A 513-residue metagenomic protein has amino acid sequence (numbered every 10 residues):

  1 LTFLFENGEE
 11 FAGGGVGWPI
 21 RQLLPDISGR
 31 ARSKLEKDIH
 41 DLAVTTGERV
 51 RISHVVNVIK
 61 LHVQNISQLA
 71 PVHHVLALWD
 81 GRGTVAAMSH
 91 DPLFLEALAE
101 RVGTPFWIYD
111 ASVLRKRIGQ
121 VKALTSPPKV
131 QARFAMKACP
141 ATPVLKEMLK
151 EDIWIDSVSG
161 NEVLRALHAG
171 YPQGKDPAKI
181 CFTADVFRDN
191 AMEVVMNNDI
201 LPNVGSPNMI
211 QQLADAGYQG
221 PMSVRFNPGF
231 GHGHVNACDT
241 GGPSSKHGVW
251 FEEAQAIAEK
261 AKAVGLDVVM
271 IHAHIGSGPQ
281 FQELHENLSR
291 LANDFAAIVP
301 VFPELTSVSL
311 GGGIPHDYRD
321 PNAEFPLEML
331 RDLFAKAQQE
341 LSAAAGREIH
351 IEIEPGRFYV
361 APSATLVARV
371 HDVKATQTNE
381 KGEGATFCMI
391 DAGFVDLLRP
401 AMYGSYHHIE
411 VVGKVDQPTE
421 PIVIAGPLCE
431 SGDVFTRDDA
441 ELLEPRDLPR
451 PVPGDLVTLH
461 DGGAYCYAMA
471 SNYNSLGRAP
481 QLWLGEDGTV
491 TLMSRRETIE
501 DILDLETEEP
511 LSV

Functional and structural regions predicted by a protein language model:
T2-G8, A12-L35, G47-R49, N57 (+2 more regions): Hydrophobic helix segments
K60, Q64-G220, S244, Q255 (+3 more regions): A charged N-terminal "starter" segment
L76-G81, P228-K374, L476: Active-site loop/helix belt of alpha/beta enzymes
L114, K137, S159, V195 (+6 more regions): Conserved, mostly hydrophobic/aromatic
M136-P140, N161-E162, V186-R188, S206-N208 (+6 more regions): Active-site-proximal loop/turn and secondary-structure-junction residues that shape catalytic pockets, frequently
L145, L167-H168, M192-V194, A214-G217 (+7 more regions): Short acidic, glycine/serine/threonine-rich loops at helix termini
G346-V513: Charged (often Lys/Glu-rich) extended helix/loop segments that serve as interaction or gating elements
